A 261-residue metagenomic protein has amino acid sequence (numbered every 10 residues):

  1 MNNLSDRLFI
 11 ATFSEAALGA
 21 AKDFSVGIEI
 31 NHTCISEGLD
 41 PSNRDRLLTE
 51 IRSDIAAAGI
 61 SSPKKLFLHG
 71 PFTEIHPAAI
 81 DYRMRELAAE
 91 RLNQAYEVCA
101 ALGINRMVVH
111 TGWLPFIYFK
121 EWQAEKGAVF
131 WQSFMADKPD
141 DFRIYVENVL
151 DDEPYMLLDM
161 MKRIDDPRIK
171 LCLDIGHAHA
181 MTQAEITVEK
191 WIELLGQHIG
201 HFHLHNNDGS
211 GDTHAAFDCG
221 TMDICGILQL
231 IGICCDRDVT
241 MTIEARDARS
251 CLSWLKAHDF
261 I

Functional and structural regions predicted by a protein language model:
M1-G70, E74-Q94, I261: N-terminal pre-domain/capping segments
N2-S5, A16-A20, Q94, P154 (+2 more regions): Histidine-acidic metal/acid-base catalytic patches
L4-T12, V26-I30, L66-G70, M107-V109 (+4 more regions): Hydrophobic faces of well-ordered beta-strands that scaffold small-molecule active sites in alpha/beta enzyme cores
F9-G19, T33-E50, H76-A78, P115-F119 (+4 more regions): Acidic-and-aromatic substrate-binding clefts and catalytic sites of carbohydrate-active enzymes
R44, R85-A89, A124-G127, A184-E185 (+1 more regions): A conditional alpha-helix N-cap/helix-loop micro-motif detector
E50-T73, G127-D141, I224-D236: Alpha-helix-loop-beta-strand connector modules within alpha/beta enzyme cores
T73, V108-L114, L204-S210: Short, basic/glycine-rich phosphate-binding loops at helix/coil junctions that contact nucleotide phosphates
P77-K170: Active-site acidic/histidine proton-transfer and metal-coordination neighborhood in alpha/beta enzyme cores
